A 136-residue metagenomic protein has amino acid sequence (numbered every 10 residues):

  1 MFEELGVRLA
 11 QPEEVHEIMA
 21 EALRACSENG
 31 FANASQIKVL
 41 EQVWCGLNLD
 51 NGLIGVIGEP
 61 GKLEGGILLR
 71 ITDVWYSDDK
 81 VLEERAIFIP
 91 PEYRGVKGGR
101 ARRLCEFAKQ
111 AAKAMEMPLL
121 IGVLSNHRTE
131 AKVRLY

Functional and structural regions predicted by a protein language model:
M1-I37: Short amphipathic alpha-helix that is part of the acyltransferase structural core
E17-E21, Q42, R103, F107 (+1 more regions): Alpha-helical elements of Rossmann-like donor-binding domains used by nucleotide-donor carbohydrate transfer enzymes
V43-V56: A short helix-loop-beta-strand connector motif used in the catalytic cores of GNAT acetyltransferases and, in some
V56, K62-T72: Conserved beta-strand in the GNAT
D78-E92: Conserved acetyl-CoA binding element of GNAT-fold acetyltransferases
I89, G95-Q110: Conserved acetyl-CoA-binding loop-helix of GNAT-fold acetyltransferases
L104, A108, L120-V133: Conserved beta-strand-loop-alpha-helix junction that forms the acyl-donor binding cleft
